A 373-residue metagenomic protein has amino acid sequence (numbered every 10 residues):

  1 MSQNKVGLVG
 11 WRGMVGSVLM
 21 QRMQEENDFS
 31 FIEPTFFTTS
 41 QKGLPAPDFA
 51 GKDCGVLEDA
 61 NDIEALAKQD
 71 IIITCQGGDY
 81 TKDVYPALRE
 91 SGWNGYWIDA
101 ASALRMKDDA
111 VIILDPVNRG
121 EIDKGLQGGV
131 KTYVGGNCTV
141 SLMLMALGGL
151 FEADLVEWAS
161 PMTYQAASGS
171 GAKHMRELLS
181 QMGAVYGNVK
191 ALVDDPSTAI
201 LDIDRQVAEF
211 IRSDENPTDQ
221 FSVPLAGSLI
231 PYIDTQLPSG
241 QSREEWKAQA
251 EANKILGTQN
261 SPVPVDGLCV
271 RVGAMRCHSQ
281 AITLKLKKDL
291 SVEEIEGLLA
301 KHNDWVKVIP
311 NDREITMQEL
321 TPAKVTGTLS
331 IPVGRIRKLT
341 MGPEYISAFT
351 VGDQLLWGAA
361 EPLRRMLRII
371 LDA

Functional and structural regions predicted by a protein language model:
M1-Q220, N260-P264, I331-P332, I336-M341 (+2 more regions): N-terminal Rossmann-like NAD(P) cofactor-binding subdomain of oxidoreductases, focused on the glycine-rich
I72, A167-A373: Charged docking surfaces used in two-component/phosphorelay signaling
